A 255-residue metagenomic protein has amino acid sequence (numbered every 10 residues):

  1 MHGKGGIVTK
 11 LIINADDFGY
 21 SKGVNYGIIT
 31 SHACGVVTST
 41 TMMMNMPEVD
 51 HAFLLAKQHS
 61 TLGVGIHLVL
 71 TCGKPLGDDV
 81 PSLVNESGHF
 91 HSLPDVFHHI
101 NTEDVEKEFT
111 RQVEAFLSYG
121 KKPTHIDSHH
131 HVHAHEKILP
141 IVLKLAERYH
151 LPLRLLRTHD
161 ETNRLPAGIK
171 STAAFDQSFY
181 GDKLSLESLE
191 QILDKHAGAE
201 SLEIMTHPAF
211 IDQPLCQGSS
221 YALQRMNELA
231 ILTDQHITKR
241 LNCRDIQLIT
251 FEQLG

Functional and structural regions predicted by a protein language model:
H2-I12, K22-G63, G73-K121, H125 (+1 more regions): Terminal accessory/targeting
A15-F18: DG-centered beta-turn motif at the end of beta-strands
I66: Short, conserved beta-strand/beta-arch hydrophobic-aromatic motifs that form part of recognition grooves or interface
V69: Surface-exposed loop and adjacent secondary-structure segments within mature catalytic domains
H130: Active-site histidine-anchored catalytic micro-motif
